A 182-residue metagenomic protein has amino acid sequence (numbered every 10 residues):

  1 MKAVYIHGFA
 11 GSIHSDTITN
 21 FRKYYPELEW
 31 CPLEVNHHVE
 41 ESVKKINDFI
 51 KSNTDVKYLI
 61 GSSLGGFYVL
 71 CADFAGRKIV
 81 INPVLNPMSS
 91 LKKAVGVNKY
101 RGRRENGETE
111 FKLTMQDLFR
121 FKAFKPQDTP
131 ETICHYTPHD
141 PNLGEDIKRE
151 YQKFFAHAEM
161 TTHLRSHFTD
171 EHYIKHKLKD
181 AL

Functional and structural regions predicted by a protein language model:
M1-N53: Active-site catalytic motif of lipid deacylating hydrolases and related acyltransferases
Y5-F9, I60, H135-T137: Short hydrophobic segments within beta-strands
H14, I18-R22, V69, G144 (+1 more regions): Short, highly selective alpha-helical patches that border small-molecule cofactor pockets in redox/cofactor-processing
S52-D55, Q127: Glycine-rich phosphate-binding loop signature in dinucleotide/nucleotide-binding domains
L59-L70: Gly/Ala-rich beta-loop-alpha elbow adjacent to hydrolase catalytic centers
L70-R77: Glycosyltransferases and closely related glycan-assembly transferases that use nucleotide-activated donors
R77-L182: The alpha/beta-hydrolase serine catalytic core
